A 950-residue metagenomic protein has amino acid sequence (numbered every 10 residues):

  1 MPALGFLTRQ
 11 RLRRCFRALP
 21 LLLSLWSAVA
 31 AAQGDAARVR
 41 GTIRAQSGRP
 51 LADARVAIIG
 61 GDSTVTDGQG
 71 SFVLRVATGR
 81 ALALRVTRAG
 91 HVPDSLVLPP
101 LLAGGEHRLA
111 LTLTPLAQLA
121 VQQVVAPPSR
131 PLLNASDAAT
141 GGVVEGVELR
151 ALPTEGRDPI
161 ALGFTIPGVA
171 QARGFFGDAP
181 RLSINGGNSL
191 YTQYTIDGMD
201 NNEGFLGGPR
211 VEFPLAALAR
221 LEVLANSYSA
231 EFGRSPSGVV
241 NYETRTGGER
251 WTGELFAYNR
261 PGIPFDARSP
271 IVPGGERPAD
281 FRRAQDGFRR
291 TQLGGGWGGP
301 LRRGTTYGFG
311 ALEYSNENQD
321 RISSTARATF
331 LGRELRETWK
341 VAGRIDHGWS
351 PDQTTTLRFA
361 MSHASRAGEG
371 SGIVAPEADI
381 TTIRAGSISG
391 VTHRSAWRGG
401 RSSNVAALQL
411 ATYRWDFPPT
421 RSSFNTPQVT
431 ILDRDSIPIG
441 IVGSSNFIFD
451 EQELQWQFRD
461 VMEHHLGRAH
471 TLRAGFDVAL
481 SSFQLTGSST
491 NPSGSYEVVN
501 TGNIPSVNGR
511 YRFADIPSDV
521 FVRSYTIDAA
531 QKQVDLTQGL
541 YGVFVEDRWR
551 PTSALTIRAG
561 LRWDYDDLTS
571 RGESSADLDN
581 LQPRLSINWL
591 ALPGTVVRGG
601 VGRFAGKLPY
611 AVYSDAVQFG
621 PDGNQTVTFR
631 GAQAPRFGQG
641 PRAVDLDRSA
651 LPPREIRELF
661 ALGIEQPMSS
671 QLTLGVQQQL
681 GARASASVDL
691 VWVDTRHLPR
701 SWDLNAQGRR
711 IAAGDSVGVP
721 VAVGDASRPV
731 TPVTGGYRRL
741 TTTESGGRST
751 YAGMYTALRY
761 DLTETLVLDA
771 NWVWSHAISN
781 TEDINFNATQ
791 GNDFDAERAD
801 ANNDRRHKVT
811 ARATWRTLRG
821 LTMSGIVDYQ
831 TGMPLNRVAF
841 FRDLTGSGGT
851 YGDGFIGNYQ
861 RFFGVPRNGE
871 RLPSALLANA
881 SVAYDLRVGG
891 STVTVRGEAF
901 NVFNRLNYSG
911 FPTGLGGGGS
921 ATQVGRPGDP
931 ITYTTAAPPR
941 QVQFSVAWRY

Functional and structural regions predicted by a protein language model:
R44-S47, A54-V65, A89, Q123-L132: Short amphipathic beta-strand segments in non-cytosolic proteins
D67-S71, G90-A110, V121-T246, E276-R282 (+3 more regions): Periplasmic N-terminal accessory/gating domains of Gram-negative outer-membrane beta-barrel systems
R80-G90: A short, solvent-exposed beta-strand micro-motif common in secreted/extracellular proteins
T252, A284-R366, T381-L410, P583: Transmembrane beta-barrel wall of Gram-negative outer-membrane proteins
E337, P351-V543, R710: Replace "related TpsB outer-membrane translocases also match" with "some related outer-membrane beta-barrels such as
T552, R683, S687-R837: Gram-negative outer-membrane beta-barrel transporters
D577-D579, I587-T742, G857-Q860, P873: Solvent-exposed loop/turn elements at secondary-structure boundaries
R683, R696, S701, L818-N858 (+2 more regions): C-terminal beta-signal and adjacent terminal beta-strands/loops of Gram-negative outer-membrane beta-barrel proteins
